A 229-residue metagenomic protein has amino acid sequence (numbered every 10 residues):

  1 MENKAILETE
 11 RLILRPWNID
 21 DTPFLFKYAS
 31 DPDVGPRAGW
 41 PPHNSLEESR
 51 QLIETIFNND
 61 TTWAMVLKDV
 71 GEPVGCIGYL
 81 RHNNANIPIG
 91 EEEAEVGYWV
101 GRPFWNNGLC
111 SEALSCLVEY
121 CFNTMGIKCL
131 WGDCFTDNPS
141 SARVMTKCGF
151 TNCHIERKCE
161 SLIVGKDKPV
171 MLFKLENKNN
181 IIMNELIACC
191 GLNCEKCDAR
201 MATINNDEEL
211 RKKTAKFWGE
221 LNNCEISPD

Functional and structural regions predicted by a protein language model:
M1-D33, V66-I182: Acyl-donor (CoA/ACP) binding surface of acyl/acetyltransferases
D33-E54: Conserved GNAT-fold acetyl-CoA-binding loop/helix
W40-P41, P88, L186: Short, surface-exposed helix-loop/turn micro-motifs enriched in polar/charged residues
P41-E48, E92, A113, D137 (+1 more regions): Short, conserved alpha-helical segments within structured domains
I53-A64: A short helix-loop-beta-strand connector motif used in the catalytic cores of GNAT acetyltransferases and, in some
N184-D229: Hydrophobic scaffolds flanking metal-cofactor catalytic centers in soluble metalloenzymes
